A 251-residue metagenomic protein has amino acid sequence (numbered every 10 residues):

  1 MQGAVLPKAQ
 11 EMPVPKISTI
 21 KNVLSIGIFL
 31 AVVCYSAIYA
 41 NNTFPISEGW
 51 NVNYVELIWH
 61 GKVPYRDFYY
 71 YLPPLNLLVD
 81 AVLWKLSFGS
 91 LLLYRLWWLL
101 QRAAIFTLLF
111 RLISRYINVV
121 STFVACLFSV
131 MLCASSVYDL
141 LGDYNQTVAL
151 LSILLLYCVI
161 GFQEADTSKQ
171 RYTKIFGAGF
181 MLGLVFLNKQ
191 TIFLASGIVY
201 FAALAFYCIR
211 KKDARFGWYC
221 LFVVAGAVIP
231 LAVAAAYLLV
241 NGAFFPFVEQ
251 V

Functional and structural regions predicted by a protein language model:
Y39-Y54, Y65-V82, G89, G242-F244: Extracytoplasmic catalytic/substrate-binding loops of multi-pass membrane glycan-assembly enzymes
P74, L78, S87-A104: Loop-to-helix entry region of an early transmembrane alpha helix in multi-pass inner-membrane enzymes
L96-V119, L154-Y157: Transmembrane-helix motifs of polytopic, lipid-linked glycan transferases
L109-L132, L150, K169, T173: Transmembrane-helix signature of polytopic, membrane-embedded enzymes that assemble or transfer cell-envelope glycans
Y138-V148: Short acidic/glycine- and proline-prone juxtamembrane loop motifs at membrane-interface regions of multi-pass membrane
I153-G177: Membrane-interface transmembrane helices that cradle and orient dolichyl/undecaprenyl
R171-F201, I229: Membrane-interface alpha helices of multi-pass inner-membrane proteins
A195-V228, L239, F247: Perimembrane helix-loop-helix junctions
